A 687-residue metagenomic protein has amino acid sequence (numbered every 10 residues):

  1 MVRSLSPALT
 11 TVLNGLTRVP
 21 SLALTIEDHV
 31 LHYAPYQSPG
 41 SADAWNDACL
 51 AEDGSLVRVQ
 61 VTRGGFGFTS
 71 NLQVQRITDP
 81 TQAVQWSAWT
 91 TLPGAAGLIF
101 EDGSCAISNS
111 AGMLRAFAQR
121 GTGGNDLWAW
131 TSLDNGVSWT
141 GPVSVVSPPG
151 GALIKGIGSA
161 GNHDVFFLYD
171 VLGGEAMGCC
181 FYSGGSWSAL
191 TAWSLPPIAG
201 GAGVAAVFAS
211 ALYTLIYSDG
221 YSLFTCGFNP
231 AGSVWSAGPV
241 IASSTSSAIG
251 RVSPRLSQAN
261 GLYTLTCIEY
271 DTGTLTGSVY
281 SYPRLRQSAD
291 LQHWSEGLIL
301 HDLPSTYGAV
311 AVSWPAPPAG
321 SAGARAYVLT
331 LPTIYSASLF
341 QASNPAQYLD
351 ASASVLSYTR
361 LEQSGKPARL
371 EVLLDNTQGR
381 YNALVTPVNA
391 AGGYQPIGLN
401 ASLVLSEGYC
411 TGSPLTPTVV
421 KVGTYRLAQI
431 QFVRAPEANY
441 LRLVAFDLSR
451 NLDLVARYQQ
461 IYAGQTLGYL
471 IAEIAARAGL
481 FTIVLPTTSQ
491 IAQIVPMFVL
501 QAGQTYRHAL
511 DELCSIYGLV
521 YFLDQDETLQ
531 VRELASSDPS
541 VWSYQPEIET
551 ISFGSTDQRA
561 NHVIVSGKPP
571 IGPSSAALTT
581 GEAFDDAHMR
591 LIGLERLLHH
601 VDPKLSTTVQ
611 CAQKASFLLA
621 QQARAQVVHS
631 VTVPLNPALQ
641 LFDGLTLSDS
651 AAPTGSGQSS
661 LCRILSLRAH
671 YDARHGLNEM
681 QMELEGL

Functional and structural regions predicted by a protein language model:
M1-P35, G40-S41, D47, V59-Q60 (+10 more regions): Acidic, small/polar-enriched beta strand-loop surface segments
M1-P35, S41, L339-Q460, S515-G518 (+3 more regions): Assembly/oligomerization scaffold segments
H32-Q341: Extracellular, repeat-based ectodomains that mediate carbohydrate processing or recognition
W89, A129, P142, L190-A192 (+9 more regions): Well-ordered beta-strand positions in beta-sheet-rich domains
A106-I107, G156, A205-A206, L256 (+3 more regions): Short amphipathic beta-strand and strand-loop transition segments with alternating hydrophobic
L114-R115, D164, Y213, Y263 (+3 more regions): Short beta-strand micro-motifs in enzyme catalytic cores
Y335, S413-V419, Q431-T556: Charged- and aromatic-enriched interaction segments used to assemble and dock large macromolecular complexes
Q681-L687: Glycine- and charge-enriched low-complexity intrinsically disordered segments
